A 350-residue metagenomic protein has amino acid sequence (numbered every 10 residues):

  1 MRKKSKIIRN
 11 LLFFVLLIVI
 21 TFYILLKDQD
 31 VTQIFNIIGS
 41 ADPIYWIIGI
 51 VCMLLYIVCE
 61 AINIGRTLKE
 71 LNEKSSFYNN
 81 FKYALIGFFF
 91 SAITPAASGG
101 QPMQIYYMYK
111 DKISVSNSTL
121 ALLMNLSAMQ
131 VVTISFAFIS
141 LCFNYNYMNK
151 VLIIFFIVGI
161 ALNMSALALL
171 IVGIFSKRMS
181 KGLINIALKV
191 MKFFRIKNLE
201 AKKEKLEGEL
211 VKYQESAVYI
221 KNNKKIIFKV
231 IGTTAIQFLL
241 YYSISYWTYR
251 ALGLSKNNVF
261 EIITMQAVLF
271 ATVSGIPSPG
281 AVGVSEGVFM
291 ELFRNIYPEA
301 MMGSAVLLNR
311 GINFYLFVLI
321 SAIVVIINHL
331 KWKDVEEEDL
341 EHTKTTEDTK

Functional and structural regions predicted by a protein language model:
M1-N36, F90-L199, S278, V282-K350: Transmembrane helix-loop-helix hairpins in multi-pass inner-membrane proteins
I7-I8, S40-G49, V218-G232: Membrane-interface helix starts
Q33-S40, M108, E209-K221: A short amphipathic helical element positioned immediately N-terminal to and/or at the very start of a transmembrane
V51, L55, I86, L123-V131 (+4 more regions): Hydrophobic residues within alpha-helical transmembrane segments of multi-pass solute transporters/permease subunits
A61-L85, T248-M265: Membrane-embedded helical hairpins/re-entrant loop segments and their flanking transmembrane helices within multi-pass
Y78-G87, F260-A271, M301-G311: Alpha-helical transmembrane segments of multi-pass membrane proteins
K192-Y213: Short, membrane-interfacial amphipathic segments enriched in basic
I220-A271: Transmembrane helical segments that form the transport core of multi-pass membrane transport proteins
